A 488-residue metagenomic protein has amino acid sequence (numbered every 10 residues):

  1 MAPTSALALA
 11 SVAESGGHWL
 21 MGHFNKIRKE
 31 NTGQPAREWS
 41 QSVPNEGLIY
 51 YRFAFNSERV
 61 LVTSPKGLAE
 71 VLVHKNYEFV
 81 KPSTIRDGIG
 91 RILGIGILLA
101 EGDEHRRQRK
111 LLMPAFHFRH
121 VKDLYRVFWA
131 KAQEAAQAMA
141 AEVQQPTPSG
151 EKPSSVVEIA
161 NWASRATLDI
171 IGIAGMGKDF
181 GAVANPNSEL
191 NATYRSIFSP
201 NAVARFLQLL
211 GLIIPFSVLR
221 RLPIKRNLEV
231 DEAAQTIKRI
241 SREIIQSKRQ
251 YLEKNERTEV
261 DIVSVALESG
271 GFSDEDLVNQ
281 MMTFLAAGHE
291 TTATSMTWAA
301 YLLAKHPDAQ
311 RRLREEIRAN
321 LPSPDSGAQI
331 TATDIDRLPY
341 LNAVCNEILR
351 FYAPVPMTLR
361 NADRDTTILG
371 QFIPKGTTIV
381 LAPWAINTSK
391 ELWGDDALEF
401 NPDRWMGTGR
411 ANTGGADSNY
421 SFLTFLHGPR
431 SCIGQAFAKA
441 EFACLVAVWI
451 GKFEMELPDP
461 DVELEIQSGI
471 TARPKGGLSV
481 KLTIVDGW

Functional and structural regions predicted by a protein language model:
M1-R107, V127-E134, A166, G181-A182 (+6 more regions): N-terminal membrane-proximal hinge/A-helix region immediately C-terminal to the signal-anchor transmembrane segment
A13-E14, Y125, W129, E151-P153 (+8 more regions): Cytochrome P450 I-helix active-site segment
F24-P44, R239, E243, A328-L369: Conserved cytochrome P450 K-helix E-x-x-R motif and the immediately C-terminal K′/meander segment
K81-I89, D123-M296, R312: Cytochrome P450 heme-thiolate monooxygenase catalytic core
L93, K110, P114, A287 (+4 more regions): Cytochrome P450 heme-thiolate "Cys pocket" and heme-binding signature region
A141, P307-A309, S431, Q435-A472: Cytochrome P450 heme-binding "Cys pocket" and the immediately downstream C-terminal segment
T291-A304, L445: Short, small-residue alpha-helix embedded
L381-N412: Conserved cytochrome P450 K-helix/beta-meander segment immediately N-terminal to the heme-binding cysteine loop
